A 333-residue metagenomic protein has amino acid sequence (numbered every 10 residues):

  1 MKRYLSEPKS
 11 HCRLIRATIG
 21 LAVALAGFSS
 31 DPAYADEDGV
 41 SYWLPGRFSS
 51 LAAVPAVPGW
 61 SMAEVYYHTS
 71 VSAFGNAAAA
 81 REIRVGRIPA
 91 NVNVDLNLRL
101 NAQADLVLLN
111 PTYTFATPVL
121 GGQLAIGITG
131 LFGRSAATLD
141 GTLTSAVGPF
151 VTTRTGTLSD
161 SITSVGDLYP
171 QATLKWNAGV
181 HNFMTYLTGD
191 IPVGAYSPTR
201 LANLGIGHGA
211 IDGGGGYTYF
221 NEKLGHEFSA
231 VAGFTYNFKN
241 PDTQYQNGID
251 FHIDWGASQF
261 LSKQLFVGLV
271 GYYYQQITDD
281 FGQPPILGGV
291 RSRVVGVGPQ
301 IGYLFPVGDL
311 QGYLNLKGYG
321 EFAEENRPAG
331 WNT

Functional and structural regions predicted by a protein language model:
A33-D105, L109-T112: N-terminal, post-signal peptide beta-strand-biased segments of exported outer-membrane/organellar beta-barrel and other
D36-D38, L51-G59, V71-G75, A116-A125 (+6 more regions): Short loop/turn motifs that connect adjacent beta-strands in outer-membrane beta-barrel proteins
S49, N93-R99, T153-S159, S197-N203 (+3 more regions): Extracellular loop and loop/strand-boundary signature of outer-membrane beta-barrel proteins
S50-A53, E64, L109-Y113, P170-W176 (+7 more regions): Residues on the lipid-exposed face of transmembrane beta-strands in outer-membrane beta-barrel proteins
W60-E64, G122-G130, P170, F183-L187 (+6 more regions): Transmembrane beta-strands of outer-membrane beta-barrel proteins
H68-S72, G130-A136, W176, G189-A195 (+5 more regions): Transmembrane beta-strands of outer-membrane beta-barrel pores
E82-R84, N240-T333: Outer membrane beta-barrel transmembrane domains
N101-V107, G141, I162-L168, G205-I211 (+3 more regions): Residues that define the transmembrane beta-barrel architecture of outer-membrane proteins
